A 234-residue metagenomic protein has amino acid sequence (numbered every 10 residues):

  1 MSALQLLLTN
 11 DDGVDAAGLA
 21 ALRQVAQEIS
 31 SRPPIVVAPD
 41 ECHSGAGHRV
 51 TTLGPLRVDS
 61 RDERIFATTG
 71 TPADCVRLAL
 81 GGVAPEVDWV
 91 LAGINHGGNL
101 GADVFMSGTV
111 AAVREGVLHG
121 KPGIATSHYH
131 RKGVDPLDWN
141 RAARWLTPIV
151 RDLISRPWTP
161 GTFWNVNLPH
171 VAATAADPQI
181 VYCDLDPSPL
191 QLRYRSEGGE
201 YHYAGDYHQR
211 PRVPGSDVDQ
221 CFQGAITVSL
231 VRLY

Functional and structural regions predicted by a protein language model:
S2-L6, A20-E86: A cross-family phosphate/adenosyl-ligand binding-site feature
T9, V37-P39, A92-N95, A125-S127 (+2 more regions): Short beta-strand segments
D12, C42, T71-P72, N95-G98 (+2 more regions): Short glycine-rich anion-binding loops that position phosphate/pyrophosphate groups of nucleotides and phosphorylated
D12-A20, P211: Short acidic, Gly/Ser-rich segments with clustered Asp/Glu that frequently serve as metal-coordination loops in enzyme
A79-A84, A111-P122: Alpha-helix C-terminal capping segments
G98-S107: Glycine/threonine-rich flexible loop motifs
V117-R141: Glycine-rich phosphate/pyrophosphate-binding loops and their adjacent beta-strand/loop elements at enzyme active sites
L137-Y234: Electrostatically charged, flexible surface regions
